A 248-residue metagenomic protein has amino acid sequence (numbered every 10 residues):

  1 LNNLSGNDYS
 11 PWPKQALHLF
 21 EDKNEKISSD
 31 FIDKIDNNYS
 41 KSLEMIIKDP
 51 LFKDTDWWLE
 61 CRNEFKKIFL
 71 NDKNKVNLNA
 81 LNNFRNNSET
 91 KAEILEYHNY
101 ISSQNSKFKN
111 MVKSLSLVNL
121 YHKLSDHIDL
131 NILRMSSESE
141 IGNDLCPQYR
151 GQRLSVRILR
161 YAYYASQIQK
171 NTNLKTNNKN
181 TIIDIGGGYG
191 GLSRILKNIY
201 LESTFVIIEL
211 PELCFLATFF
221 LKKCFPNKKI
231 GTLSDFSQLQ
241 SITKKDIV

Functional and structural regions predicted by a protein language model:
L1-N37, N110-S114: Membrane-proximal basic amphipathic "stem/tether" segments
N37-N177: Conserved Class I S-adenosyl-L-methionine-dependent methyltransferase catalytic core
T176-N178, I199-T204: Short, surface-exposed connector motifs at secondary-structure boundaries
N177-G188: Conserved class I S-adenosyl-L-methionine
G190-Y200: Conserved SAM-binding loop of SAM-dependent methyltransferases across substrates and taxa, primarily the Class I
T204-L210: Conserved SAM-binding motif I beta-strand of class I
C214-F215: Short alpha-helix immediately C-terminal to the canonical SAM-binding loop
F220-V248: S-adenosyl-L-methionine
